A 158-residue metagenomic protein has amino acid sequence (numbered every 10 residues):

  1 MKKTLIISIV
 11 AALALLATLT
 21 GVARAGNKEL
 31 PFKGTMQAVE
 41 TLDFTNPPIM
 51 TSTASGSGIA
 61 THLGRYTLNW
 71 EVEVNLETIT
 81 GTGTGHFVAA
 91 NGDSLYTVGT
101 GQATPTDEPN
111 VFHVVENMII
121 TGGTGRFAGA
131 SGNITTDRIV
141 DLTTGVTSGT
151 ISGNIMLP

Functional and structural regions predicted by a protein language model:
M1-I9: Bacterial N-terminal signal peptides that target proteins for export
L15-V22: C-terminal segment of classical bacterial N-terminal signal peptides
R24-P158: Beta-strand-enriched cores of mature, soluble protein domains
